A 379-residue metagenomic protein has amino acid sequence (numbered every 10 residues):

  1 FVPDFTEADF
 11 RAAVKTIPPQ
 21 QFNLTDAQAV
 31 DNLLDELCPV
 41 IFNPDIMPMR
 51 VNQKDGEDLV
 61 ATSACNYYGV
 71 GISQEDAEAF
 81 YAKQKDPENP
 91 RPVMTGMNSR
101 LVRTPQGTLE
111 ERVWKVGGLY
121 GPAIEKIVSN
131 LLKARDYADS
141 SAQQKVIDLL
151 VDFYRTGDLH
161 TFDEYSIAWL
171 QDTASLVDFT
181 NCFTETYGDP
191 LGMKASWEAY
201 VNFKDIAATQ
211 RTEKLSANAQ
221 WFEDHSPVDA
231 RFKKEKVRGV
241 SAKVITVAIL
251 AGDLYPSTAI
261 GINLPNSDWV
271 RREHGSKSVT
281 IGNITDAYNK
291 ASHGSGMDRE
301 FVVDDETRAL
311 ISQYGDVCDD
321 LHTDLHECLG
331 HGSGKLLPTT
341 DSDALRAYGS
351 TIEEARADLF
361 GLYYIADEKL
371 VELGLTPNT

Functional and structural regions predicted by a protein language model:
V2-P105, E110-A309, G315: Contiguous, non-catalytic segments that form substrate-binding/exosite surfaces or channel walls
G118, S312-G315, D319, A347-T351: Short, solvent-exposed segments of well-ordered alpha helices
E125, C318-D319, A355, L359: A structural signal for well-ordered alpha-helical segments within the folded catalytic domains of diverse enzymes
S140, S350-D367: An active-site-proximal "capping" alpha-helix that borders the catalytic cofactor pocket
D316-L329: Short alpha-helix carrying the canonical HExxH Zn2+-binding catalytic motif
G330-P338, A366-V371: Conserved helix-loop functional segments at active or binding sites
G334-A355: Post-HEXXH active-site segment of zinc metalloproteases
L362-T379: Long, well-structured alpha-helical subdomains associated with metal-dependent extracellular/ecto-lumenal hydrolases
